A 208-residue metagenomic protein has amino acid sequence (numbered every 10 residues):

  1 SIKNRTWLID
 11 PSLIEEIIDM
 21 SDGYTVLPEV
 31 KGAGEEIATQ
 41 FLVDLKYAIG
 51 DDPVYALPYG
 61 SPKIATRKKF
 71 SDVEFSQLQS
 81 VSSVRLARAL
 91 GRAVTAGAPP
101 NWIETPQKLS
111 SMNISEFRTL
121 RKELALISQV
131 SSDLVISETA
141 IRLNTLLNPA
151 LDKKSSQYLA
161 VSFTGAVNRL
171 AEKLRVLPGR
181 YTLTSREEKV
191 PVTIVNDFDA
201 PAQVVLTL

Functional and structural regions predicted by a protein language model:
S1-L208: N-terminal membrane-targeting/anchoring modules of bacterial envelope and secretion proteins
